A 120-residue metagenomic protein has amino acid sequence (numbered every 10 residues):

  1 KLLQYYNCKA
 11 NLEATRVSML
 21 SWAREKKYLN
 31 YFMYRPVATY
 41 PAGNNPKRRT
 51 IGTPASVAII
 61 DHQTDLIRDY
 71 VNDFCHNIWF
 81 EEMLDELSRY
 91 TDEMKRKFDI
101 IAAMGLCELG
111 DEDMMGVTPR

Functional and structural regions predicted by a protein language model:
K1-Y90: Mg2+-dependent endonuclease catalytic cores in nucleic-acid-processing enzymes, primarily RNase H-like
N7, E93, M115-T118: Generic secretory/membrane-interface signal
N11, M94, M104: Phosphate/NTP-binding elements of NTP-utilizing enzymes
W22-A23, D99, M114-G116: Short conserved micro-motifs at the rims of enzyme active sites and ligand-binding pockets
D65, F98-M104: Non-catalytic, well-ordered alpha-helical scaffold segments
T91-D99: Structural motif
M104-R120: Acidic two-metal-ion nuclease catalytic site recognized across multiple nuclease folds, prominently DnaQ/RNase D-T
